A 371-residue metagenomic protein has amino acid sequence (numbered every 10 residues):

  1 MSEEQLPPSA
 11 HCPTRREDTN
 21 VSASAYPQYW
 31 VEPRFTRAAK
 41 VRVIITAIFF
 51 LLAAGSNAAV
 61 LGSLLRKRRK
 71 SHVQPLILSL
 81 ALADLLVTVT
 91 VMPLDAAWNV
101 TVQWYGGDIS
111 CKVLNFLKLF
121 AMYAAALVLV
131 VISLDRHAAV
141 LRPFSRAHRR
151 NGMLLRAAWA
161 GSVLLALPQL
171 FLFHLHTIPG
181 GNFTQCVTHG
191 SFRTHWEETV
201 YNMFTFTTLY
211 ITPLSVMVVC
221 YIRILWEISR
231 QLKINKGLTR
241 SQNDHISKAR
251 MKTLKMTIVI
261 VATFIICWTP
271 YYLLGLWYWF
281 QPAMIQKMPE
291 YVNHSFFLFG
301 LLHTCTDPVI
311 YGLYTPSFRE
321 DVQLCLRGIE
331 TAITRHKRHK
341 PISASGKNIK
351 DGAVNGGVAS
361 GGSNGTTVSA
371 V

Functional and structural regions predicted by a protein language model:
M1-P33, R230-K252, P316-V371: Intrinsically disordered regulatory tails of 7TM GPCRs
S22-E32, N99, Q103-L119, R142 (+3 more regions): Loop architecture of class A 7-transmembrane GPCRs
F35-V43, K70-I132, A138-A147: Extracellular TM2-ECL1-early TM3 structural module of rhodopsin-like
A39-R66, L86: First transmembrane helix
T46-F49, L86-V102, N115, M122-L129 (+5 more regions): Helix-to-loop junction signature of class
I48-L51, S79-L82, P93, V113 (+8 more regions): Hydrophobic residues within alpha-helical transmembrane segments of multi-pass solute transporters/permease subunits
A54-L65, M92-P93, F120-P143, L154-R156 (+2 more regions): Cytoplasm-facing ends of alpha-helical transmembrane segments in multi-pass membrane proteins
V187-H189, R193, W226-Y271: Intracellular effector-coupling site of seven-transmembrane GPCRs, centered on the ICL3-to-TM6 transition
